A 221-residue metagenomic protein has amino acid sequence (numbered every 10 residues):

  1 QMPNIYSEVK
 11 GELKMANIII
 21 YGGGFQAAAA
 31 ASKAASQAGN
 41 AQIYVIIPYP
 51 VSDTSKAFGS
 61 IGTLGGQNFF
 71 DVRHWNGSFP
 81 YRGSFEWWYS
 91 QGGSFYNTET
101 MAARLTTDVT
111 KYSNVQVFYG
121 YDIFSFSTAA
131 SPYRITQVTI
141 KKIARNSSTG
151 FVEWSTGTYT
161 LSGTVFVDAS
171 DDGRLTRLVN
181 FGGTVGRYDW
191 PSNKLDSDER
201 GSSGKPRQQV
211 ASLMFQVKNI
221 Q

Functional and structural regions predicted by a protein language model:
Q1-K14: Short, Lys/Arg-enriched N-terminal segments with co-localized hydrophobic residues within the first ~10-30 amino acids
V9, G39-Q42, I46-R134, Q209-V210: Conserved N-terminal/central alpha/beta ligand/cofactor-binding core
L13-Q26: Beta1/beta-strand and adjacent pyrophosphate-binding region of the FAD-binding site in flavoprotein oxidoreductases
Q26-A27, M101, L105, D171-L175: Stable alpha-helical elements in mature extracytoplasmic
A31, A35-S36: Gly/Ala-rich phosphate-binding loop of Rossmann-like dinucleotide-binding domains, activating on the conserved
E153-V165: Core beta-strand elements of the Rossmann-like FAD/NAD(P) dinucleotide-binding domain in flavoenzyme oxidoreductases
V165-Q221: Glycine-rich loop(s) and the adjacent beta-strand/alpha-helix scaffold that form part
